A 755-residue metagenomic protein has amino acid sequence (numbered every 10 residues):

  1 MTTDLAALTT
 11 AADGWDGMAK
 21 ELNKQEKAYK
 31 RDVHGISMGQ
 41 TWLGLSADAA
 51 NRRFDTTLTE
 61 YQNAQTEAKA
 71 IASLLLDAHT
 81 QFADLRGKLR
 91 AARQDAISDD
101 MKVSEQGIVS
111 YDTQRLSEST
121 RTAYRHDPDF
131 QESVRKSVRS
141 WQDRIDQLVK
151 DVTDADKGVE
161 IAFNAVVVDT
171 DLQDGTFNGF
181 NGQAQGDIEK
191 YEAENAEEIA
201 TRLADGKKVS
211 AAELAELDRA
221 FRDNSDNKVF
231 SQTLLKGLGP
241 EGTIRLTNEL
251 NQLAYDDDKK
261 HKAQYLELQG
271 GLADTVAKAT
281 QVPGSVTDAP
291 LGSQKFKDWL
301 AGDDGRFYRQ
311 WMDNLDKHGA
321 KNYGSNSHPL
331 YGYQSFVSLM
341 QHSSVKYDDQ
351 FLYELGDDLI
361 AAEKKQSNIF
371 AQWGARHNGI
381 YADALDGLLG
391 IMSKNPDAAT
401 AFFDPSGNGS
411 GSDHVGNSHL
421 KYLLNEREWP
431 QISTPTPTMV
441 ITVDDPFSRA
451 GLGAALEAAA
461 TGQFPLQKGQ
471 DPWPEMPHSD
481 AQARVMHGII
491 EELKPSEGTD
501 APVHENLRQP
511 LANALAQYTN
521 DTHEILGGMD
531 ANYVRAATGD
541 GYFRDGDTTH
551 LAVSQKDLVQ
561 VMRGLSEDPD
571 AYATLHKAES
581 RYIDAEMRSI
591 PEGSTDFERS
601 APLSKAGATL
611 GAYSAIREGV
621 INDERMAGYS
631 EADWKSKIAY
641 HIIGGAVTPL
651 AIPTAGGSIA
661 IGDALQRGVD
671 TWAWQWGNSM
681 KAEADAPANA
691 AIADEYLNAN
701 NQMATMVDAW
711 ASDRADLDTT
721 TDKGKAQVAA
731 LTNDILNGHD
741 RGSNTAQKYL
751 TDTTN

Functional and structural regions predicted by a protein language model:
M1-L172, K208, T745-N755: N-terminal secretion-targeting helices of virulence/extracellular proteins, encompassing both classical Sec signal
Q40-L43, A47, A68-I71, D127 (+4 more regions): Alpha-helical rod/repeat scaffolding segments in eukaryotic adaptors/tethers and long-chain four-helix cytokines
L172-A651, L665-Y749: Non-catalytic all-alpha helical scaffold/repeat segments
L650-I659: Transmembrane helix interruption/hinge and helix-loop junction motifs
